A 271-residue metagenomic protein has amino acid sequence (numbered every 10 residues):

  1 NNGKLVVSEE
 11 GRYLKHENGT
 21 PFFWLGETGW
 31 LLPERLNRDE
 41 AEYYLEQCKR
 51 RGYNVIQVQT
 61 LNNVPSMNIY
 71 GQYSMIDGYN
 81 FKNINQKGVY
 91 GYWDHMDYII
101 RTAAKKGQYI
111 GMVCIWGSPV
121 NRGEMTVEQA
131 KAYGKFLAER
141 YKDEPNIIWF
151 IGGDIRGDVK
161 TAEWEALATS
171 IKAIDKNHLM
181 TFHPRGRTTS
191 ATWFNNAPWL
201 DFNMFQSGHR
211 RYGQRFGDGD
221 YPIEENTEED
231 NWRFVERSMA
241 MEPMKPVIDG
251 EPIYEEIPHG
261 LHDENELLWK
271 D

Functional and structural regions predicted by a protein language model:
N1-K4, E10: Contiguous, structured surface segment used for ligand recognition
E10-Q214, Y221-E229, R233: Active-site mouth of glycoside hydrolases
A173-T181, M241-E251, P258-H259: Short beta-strand/loop segments at the ligand-binding rim of alpha/beta enzyme cores
N196-A197, A240-E242: Short, conserved loop/helix-junction motifs that constitute active-site signature segments in enzyme catalytic cores
V235-M239: FAD-binding beta-loop-beta segment adjacent to the flavin cofactor pocket
D249-D271: Aromatic/acidic polysaccharide-binding cleft in carbohydrate-active enzymes
